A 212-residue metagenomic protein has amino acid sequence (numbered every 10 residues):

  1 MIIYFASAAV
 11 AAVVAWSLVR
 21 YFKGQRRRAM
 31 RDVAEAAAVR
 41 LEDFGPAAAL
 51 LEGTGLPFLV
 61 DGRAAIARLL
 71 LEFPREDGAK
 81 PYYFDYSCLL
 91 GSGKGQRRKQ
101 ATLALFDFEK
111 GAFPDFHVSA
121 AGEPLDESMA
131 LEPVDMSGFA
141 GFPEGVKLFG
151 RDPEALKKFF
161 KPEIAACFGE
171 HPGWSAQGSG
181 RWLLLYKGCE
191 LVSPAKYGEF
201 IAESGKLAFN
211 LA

Functional and structural regions predicted by a protein language model:
M1-V33: N-terminal signal-anchor transmembrane alpha helix of single-pass membrane proteins, serving as the membrane-anchoring
R28-A212: Charged, low-complexity intrinsically disordered regions
